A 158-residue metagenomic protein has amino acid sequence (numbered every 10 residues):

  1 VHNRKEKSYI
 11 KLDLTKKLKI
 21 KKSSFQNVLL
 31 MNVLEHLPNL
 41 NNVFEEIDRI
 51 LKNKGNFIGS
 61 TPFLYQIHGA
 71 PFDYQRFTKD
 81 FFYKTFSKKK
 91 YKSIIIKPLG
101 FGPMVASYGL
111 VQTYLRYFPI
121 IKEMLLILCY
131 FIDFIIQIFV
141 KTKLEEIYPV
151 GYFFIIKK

Functional and structural regions predicted by a protein language model:
V1-H68, Y83, F154-I156: Conserved SAM-binding loop
S8, L34, D73, K97-P98: Short N-terminal micro-motifs specific to bacterial/archaeal maturation and metal-cluster initiation sites
S8-I10, A70-D73, V105-L110: Short aromatic-enriched loop/helix-cap "lid" or pocket-rim segments at secondary-structure transitions that line
H36, Q75, E145-E146: Aromatic-acidic/polar surface patches that form glycan- and anion
Y65-T85, L99: Acceptor-substrate binding/catalytic loop of class I
K88-Y91, K158: A structural motif corresponding to the C-terminal end of an alpha-helix and its immediate exit/capping segment
Y91-G102: Conserved S-adenosyl-L-methionine
P103-K158: A C-terminal cap/extension of S-adenosyl-L-methionine-dependent methyltransferases that defines the acceptor-substrate
